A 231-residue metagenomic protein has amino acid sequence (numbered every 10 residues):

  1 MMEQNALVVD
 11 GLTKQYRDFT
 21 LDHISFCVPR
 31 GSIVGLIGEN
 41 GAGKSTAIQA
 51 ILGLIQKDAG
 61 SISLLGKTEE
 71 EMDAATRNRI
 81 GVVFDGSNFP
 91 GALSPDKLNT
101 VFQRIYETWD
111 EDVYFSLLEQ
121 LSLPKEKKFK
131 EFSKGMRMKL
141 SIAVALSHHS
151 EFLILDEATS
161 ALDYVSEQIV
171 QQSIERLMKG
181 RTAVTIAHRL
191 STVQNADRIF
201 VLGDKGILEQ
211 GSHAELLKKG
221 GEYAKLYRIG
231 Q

Functional and structural regions predicted by a protein language model:
V9-L12, F19-P29, G60, V170: Conserved beta-strand
V34-L36, I48, L216: Short hydrophobic beta-strand immediately N-terminal to the Walker A/P-loop
E39-G43: Walker A (P-loop) phosphate-binding loop of ABC-type ATPase nucleotide-binding domains
L52: Helix-to-loop junction immediately C-terminal to a conserved catalytic motif
G60-E71, A75-T76: Conserved ABC transporter NBD signature motif
V82-L140: ABC-family P-loop ATPase nucleotide-binding domains
F132, L155-G220: ABC-family ATPase nucleotide-binding domain "signature/switch" substructure
S147-E151, G180: A short, proline-enriched helix->beta-strand linker immediately N-terminal to the Walker B motif in ABC-type P-loop
